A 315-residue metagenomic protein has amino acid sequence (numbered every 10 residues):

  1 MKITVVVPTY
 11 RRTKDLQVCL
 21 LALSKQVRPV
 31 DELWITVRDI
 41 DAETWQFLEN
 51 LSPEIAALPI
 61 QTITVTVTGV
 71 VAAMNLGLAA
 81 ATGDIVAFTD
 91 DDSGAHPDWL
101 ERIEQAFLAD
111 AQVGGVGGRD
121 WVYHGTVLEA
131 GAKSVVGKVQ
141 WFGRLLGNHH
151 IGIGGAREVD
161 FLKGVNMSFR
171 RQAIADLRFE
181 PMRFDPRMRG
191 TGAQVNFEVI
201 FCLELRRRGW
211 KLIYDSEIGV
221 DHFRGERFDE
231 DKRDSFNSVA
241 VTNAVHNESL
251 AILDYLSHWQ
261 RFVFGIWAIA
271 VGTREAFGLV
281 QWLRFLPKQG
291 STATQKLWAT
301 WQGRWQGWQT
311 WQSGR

Functional and structural regions predicted by a protein language model:
M1-K25: N-proximal low-complexity "stem/linker" segments adjacent to membrane-targeting elements
L21-T64: Acidic donor-binding segment of Leloir-type glycosyltransferases
V65-A81: Glycine-rich, basic loop-to-helix element that forms the pyrophosphate-binding segment of sugar-nucleotide handling
V86: Short aromatic/hydrophobic "clamp" motif used to bind/position activated sugar donors
D98-S134: Conserved donor NDP-sugar-binding/catalytic core segment of glycosyltransferases
V136-V159: Short, flexible, basic/aromatic active-site loop/helix in glycosyltransferases
N166-L177, D185-G219: A short, conserved alpha-helix in the catalytic core of glycosyltransferases
V239-N243, S257-R315: Non-catalytic, C-terminal membrane-associated alpha-helical segments of glycosyltransferases
